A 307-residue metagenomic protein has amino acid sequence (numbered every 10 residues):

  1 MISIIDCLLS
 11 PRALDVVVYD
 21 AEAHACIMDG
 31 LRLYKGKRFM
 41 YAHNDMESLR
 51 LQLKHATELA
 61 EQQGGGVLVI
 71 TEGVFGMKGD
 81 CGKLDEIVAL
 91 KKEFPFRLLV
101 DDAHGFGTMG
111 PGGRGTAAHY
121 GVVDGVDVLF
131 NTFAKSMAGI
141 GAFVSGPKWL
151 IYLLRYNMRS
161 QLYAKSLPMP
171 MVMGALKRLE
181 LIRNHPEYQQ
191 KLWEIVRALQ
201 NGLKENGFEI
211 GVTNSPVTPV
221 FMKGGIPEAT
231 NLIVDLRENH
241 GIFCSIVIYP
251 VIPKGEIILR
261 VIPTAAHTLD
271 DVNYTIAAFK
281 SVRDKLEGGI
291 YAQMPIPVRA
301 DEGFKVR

Functional and structural regions predicted by a protein language model:
M1-R12: Conserved beta-loop-alpha segment that forms the PLP phosphate-binding cup at the N-terminus of a helix
V16-Y34: Substrate-binding/gating loop at the entrance of the active-site cleft, primarily in PLP-dependent aminotransferase-like
F39, H43-L99: Active-site phosphate-binding strand-loop segment of PLP-dependent enzymes
E58, Q62, L286-R307: Eukaryotic N-terminal low-complexity, Ser/Thr- and Lys/Arg-rich leader segments that predominantly function as
F94-P95, G115-F133, Y152-Y156: Conserved active-site segment immediately N-terminal to the catalytic lysine that forms the internal aldimine
V128-F130, M137-Q189: Conserved core segment of the aminotransferase class I/II
H185, Q189-H240, Y249-E256, P263-D270 (+1 more regions): Conserved PLP-binding catalytic core of the aspartate aminotransferase-like
